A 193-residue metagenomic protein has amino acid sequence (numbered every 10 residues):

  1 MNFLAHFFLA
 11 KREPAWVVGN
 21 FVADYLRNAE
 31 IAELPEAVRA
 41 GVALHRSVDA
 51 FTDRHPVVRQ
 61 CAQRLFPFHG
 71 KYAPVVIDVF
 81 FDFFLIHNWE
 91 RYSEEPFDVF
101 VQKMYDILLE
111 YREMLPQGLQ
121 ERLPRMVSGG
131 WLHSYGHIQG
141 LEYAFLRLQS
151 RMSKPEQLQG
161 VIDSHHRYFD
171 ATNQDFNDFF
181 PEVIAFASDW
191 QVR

Functional and structural regions predicted by a protein language model:
M1-W89, S164-R193: An N-terminal structural lobe/cap that precedes and organizes the functional/catalytic core across diverse proteins
E13, Y92-E95, G136: Short coil/turn linker and secondary-structure boundary residues
G19-N20, E94-D98, Q157-V161: Short coil/turn segments at secondary-structure boundaries
N28-A29, I86-E94, R151-E156: Short helix-capping/linker segments at secondary-structure and domain boundaries
I77-I107: Primarily interfacial, aromatic-capped hydrophobic alpha-helices that serve as membrane anchors
V101-A185, D189: An amphipathic alpha-helical core segment
